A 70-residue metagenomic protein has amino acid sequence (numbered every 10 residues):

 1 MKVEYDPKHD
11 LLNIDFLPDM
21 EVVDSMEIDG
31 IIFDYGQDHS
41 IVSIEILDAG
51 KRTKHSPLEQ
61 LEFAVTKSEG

Functional and structural regions predicted by a protein language model:
M1-G70: Small, basic N-terminal interaction modules of short regulatory proteins
